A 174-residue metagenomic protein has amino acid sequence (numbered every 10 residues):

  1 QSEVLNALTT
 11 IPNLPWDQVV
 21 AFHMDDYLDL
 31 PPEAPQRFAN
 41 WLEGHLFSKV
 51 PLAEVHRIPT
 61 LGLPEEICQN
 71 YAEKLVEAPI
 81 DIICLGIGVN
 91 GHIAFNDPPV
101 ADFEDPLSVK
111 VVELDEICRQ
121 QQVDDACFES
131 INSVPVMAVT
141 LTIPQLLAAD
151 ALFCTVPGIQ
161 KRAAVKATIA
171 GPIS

Functional and structural regions predicted by a protein language model:
Q1-E3, V89-H92, Q160-K161: Gly/Ser/Thr-rich loops at beta-strand to alpha-helix junctions that form or flank small-molecule/cofactor-binding
Q1-P12: Glycine-rich N-terminal segment of FAD-binding domains in flavoprotein oxidoreductases, spanning the beta-loop-helix
P12-W16, D102-E104, I173: A short alpha->loop->secondary-structure connector
L14-C84: Ligand-binding beta-strand-loop-alpha-helix segment within the catalytic cores of soluble metabolic enzymes
A78-F103: Glycine-rich phosphate-binding loop
A94-L141: Class I SAM-dependent methyltransferase SAM-binding "motif I" and its flanking Rossmann-like core
L141-P144, A148-S174: ATP/nucleoside-binding phosphotransfer catalytic cores, i.e., glycine-rich phosphate-binding loops
